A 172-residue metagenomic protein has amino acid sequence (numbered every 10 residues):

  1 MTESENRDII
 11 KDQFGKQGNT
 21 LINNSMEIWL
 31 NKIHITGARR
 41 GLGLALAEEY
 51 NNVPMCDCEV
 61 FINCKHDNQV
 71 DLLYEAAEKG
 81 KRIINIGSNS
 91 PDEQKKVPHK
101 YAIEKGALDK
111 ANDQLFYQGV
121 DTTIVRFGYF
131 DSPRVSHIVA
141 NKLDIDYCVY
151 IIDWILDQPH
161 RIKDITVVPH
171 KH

Functional and structural regions predicted by a protein language model:
I33-E49: N-terminal Rossmann NAD(P)H-binding glycine-rich loop of SDR-like oxidoreductase domains
I35-T36, I62-C64, R82-S88, T123-R126: Structural signature of the Rossmann-like NAD(P)-dependent dehydrogenase/reductase core
N51-E59: Short acidic low-complexity segments
E59-I83: NAD(P)-cofactor binding segment of oxidoreductase domains
K81-Y117, G128-R134: Catalytic loop of short-chain dehydrogenase/reductase
Y117-F130, R161-D164: Conserved Rossmann-fold SDR core element
H137-H172: C-terminal helical subdomain
